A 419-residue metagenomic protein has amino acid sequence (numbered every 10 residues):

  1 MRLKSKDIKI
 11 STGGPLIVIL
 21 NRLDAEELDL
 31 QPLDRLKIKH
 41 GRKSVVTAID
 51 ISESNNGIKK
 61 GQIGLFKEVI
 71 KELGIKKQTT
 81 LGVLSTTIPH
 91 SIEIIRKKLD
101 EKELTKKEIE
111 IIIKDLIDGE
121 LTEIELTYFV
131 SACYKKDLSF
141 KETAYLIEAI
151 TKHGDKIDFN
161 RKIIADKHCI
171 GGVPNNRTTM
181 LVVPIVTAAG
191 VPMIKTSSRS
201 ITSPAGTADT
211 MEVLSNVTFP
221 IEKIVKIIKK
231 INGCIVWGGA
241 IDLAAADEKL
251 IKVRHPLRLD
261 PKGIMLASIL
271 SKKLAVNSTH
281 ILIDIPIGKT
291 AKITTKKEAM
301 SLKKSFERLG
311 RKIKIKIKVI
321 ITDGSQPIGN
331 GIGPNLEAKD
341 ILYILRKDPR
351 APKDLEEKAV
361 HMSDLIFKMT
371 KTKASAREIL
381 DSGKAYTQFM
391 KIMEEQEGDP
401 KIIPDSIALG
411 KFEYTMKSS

Functional and structural regions predicted by a protein language model:
M1-D100: Long, compositionally biased stretches
T87-P174, V213, K391-E395: Acidic, glycine/proline-rich low-complexity segments that act as flexible tails and inter-domain linkers
E103-K106, L116, D260, T279-S419: Well-ordered secondary-structure scaffolds
V130-Y134, K167-H168, T207-T210, A245-H255 (+2 more regions): Active-site-proximal beta-alpha loop/turn segments in soluble metabolic enzymes
I164-T187, V191-S203: Glycine/serine-rich anion-binding loops at beta->alpha junctions that coordinate negatively charged ligand groups
M180-P192, K272-N277, K312-I313, M369: Alpha-helix C-terminal capping segments
T210-C234, K304-G310, K314: A glycine-rich helix N-cap at a beta->alpha junction
K229-H280: Phosphate/diphosphate-binding glycine-rich loops and adjacent basic-rich segments that engage nucleotide
